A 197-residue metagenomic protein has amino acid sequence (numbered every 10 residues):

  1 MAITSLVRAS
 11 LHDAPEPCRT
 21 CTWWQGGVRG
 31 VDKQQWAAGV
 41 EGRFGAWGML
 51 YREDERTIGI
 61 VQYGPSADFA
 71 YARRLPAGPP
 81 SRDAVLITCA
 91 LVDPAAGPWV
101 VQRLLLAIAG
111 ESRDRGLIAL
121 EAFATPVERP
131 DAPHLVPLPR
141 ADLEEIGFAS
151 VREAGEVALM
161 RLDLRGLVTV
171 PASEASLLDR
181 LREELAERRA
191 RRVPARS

Functional and structural regions predicted by a protein language model:
M1-A46, L50, T57, V61 (+2 more regions): Terminal substrate-recognition subdomain of acyl/acetyltransferases
W36-G39, W47, A72-G78, A107-I108: Short secondary-structure capping micro-motifs at structural edges
R43, R52, R56-C89: Conserved acyl-donor/pantetheine-binding loop and adjacent beta-alpha core of acyl/acetyltransferases and related
G64-R74, V100-I108, E121: Phosphate-binding glycine-rich loops and adjacent basic patches that engage nucleotide phosphates, nucleic-acid
S66-D68, A95, V127, L167: Short coil/turn motifs at secondary-structure junctions
R82, R103, P137-A141: A general alpha-helical scaffold signature found inside nucleotide-binding enzyme cores
L86-P94, F123-R129: Short acidic, glycine/Ser/Thr-rich loop/turn "cap" segments at secondary-structure junctions
V92, A96-D114: Conserved acetyl-CoA-binding loop-helix of GNAT-fold acetyltransferases
